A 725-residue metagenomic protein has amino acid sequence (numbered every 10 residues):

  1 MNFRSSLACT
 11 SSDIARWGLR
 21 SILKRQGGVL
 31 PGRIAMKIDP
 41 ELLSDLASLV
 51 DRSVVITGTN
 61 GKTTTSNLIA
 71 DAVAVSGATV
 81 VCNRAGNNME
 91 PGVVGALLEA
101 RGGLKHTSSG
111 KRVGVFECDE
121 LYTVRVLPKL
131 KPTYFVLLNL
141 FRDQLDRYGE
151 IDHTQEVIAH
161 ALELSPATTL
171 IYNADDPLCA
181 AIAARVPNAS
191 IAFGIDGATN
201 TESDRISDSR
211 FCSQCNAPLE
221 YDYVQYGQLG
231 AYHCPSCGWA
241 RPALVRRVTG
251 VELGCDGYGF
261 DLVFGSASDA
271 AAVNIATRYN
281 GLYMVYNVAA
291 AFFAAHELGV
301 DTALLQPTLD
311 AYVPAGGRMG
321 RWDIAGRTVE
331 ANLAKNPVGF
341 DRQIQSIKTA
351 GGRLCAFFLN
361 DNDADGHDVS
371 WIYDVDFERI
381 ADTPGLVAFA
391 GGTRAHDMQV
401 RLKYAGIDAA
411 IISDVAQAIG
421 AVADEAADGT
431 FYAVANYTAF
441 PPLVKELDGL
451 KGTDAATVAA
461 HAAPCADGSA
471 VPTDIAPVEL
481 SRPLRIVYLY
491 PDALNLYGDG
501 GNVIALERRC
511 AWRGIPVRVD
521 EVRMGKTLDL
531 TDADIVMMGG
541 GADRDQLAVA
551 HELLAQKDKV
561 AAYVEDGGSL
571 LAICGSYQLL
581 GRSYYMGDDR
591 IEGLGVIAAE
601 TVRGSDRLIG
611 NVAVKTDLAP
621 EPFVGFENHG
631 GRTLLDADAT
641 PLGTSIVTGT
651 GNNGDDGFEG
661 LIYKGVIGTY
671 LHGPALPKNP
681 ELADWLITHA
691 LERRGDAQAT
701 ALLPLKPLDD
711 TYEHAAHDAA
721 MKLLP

Functional and structural regions predicted by a protein language model:
F3-G194, T201-F211: Phosphate-binding loop of NTP-binding sites
C118-D143, I182-N274: Extended acidic/charged loop-beta regions that coordinate divalent cations and stabilize anionic phosphate/carboxylate
K129-L137, Q228-P242, A276-D310, H672: A conserved, hydrophobic alpha-helical segment in the catalytic core of large ATP/adenylate-utilizing enzymes
W239, L253-C255, A294-E330, A334: Gly/charged, well-structured mid-domain segments that form the phosphate/adenylate-handling core of ATP-dependent
A315, L333-S413, D454: Active-site beta-alpha connecting loops in nucleotide-dependent enzymes
D467-E565, P677-P725: N-terminal beta1-alpha1 cap of cysteine-dependent amidohydrolase-like domains
D543-P620: Cysteine-nucleophile active-site neighborhood
D588-E659: Pocket-forming structural segment of enzyme catalytic cores
